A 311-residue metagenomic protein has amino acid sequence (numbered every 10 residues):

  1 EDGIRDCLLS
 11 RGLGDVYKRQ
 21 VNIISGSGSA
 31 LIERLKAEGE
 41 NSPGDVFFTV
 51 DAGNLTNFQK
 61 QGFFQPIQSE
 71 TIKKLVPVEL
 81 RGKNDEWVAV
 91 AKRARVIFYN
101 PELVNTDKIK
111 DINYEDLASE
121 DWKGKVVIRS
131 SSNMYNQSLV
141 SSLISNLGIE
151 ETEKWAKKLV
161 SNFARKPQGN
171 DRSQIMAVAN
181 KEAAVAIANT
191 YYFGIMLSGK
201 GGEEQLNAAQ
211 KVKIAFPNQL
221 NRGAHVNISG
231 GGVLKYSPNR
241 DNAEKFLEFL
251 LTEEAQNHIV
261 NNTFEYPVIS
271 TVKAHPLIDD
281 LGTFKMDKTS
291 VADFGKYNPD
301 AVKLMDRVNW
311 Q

Functional and structural regions predicted by a protein language model:
E1-Y17: Single conserved hydrophobic/aromatic residue that forms the stacking wall/gate of nucleotide- or nucleobase-binding
G28-F64, I72-G82, G194-G202: Pocket-flanking alpha-helical
S42-F47, Q65-Y99, E115, K125-I128: A structural signal for short loop-to-beta-strand junctions that line the ligand-binding cleft of periplasmic/secreted
K83-V90, Y99-E102, T106-D107, D121-L147 (+2 more regions): Short beta-strand->loop
F98-L103, V226-N239, H258-N261: A bilobed periplasmic-binding-protein/Venus flytrap-type ligand-binding module shared by bacterial periplasmic
G124-S131, F249-S270: Periplasmic-binding protein-like
Y135, S142-A215: Ligand-binding pocket segment of bilobal, Venus flytrap-like solute-binding proteins
E151-T152, E265-Q311: An extracytoplasmic/periplasmic, membrane-proximal ligand-sensing/linker region
